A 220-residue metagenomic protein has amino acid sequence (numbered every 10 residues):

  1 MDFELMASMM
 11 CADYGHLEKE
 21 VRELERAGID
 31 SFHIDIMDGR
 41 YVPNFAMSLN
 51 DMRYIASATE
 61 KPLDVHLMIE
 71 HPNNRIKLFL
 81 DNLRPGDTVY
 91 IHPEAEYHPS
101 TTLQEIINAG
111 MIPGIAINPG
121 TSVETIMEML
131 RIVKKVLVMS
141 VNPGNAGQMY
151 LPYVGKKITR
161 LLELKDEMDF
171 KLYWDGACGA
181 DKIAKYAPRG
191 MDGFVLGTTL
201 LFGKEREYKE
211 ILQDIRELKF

Functional and structural regions predicted by a protein language model:
F3-S8, F32-I34, L63-L67, D87-I91 (+4 more regions): Hydrophobic faces of well-ordered beta-strands that scaffold small-molecule active sites in alpha/beta enzyme cores
S8-C11, L67-N73, A95, A116-V123 (+1 more regions): Glycine-rich beta-to-alpha transition loops that act as phosphate-gripper elements at the mouths of alpha/beta enzyme
L17, L24, D35, F79 (+5 more regions): Conserved, mostly hydrophobic/aromatic
V21, H71-N82, T121-L130, C178-F194: Catalytic cores of alpha/beta
D38-E105: N-terminal active-site wall of soluble small-molecule enzyme domains
G39-A46, P119, M127-T159, D166 (+2 more regions): Glycine/Thr-rich beta-alpha phosphate-binding loop at enzyme active sites
F45-V65, M111-G114, V154-L172, D214-F220: Alpha-helix-loop-beta-strand connector modules within alpha/beta enzyme cores
V89, P93-E96, L137-G147, R189-I211: Glycine-rich phosphate-binding active-site loops on the catalytic face of alpha/beta enzymes
